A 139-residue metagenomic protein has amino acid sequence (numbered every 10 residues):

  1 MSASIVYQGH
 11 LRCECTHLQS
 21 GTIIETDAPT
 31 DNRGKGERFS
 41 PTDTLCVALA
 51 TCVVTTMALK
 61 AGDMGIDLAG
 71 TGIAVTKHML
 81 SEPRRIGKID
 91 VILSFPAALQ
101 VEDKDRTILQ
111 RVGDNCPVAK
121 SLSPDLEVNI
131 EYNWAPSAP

Functional and structural regions predicted by a protein language model:
M1-V47, T55-P139: Extended beta-strand/beta-hairpin segments
